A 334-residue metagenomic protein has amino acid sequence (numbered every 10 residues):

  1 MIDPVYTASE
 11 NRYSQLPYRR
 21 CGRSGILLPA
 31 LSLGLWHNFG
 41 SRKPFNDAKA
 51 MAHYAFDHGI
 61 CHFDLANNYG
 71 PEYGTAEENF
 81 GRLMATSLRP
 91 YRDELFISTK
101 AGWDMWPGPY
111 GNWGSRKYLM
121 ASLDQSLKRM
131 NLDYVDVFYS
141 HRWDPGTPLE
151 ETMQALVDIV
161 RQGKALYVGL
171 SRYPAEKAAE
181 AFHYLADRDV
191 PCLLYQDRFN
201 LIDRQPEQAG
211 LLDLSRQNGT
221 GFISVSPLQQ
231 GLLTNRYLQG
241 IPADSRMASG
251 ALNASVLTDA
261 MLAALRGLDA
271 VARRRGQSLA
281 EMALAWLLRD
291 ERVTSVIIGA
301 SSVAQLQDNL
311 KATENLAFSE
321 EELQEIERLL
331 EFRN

Functional and structural regions predicted by a protein language model:
M1-L95: N-terminal binding-site loop/beta-alpha segment at the start of enzyme catalytic domains that lines or forms
I2-Q15, D144-R333: Beta/alpha (TIM)-barrel catalytic core signal, keyed to glycine-rich beta->alpha loops juxtaposed to Asp/Glu that bind
G22-G40, S98-G111, Y134, Y139: N-terminal small/glycine-rich loop or linker at the start of catalytic domains across soluble metabolic enzymes
P29-A30, D64, P90-L95, D133-V137 (+3 more regions): Short acidic capping loops at alpha-helix termini that bridge into adjacent secondary structure
L33, L65, T99, V137-S140 (+4 more regions): Conserved beta-strand positions
K43-A55, G114-M130, A178-F182: Short, acidic/polar
K43-D47, T75, N79, Y110-Y118 (+2 more regions): Alpha-helix N-cap and loop-to-helix initiation/capping positions
L127-T147: Active-site groove signature of glycoside hydrolases
